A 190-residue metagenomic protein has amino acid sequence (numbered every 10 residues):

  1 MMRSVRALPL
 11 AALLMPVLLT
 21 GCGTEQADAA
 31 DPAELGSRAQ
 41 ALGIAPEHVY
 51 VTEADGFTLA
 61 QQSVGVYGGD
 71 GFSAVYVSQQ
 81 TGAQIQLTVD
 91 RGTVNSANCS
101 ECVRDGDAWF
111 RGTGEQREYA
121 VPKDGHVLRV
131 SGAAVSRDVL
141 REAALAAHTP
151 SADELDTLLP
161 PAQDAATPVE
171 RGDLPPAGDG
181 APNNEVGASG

Functional and structural regions predicted by a protein language model:
M1-A12: Bacterial N-terminal signal peptides that target proteins for export
V17-G21: C-terminal motif of bacterial Sec signal peptides marking the signal peptidase cleavage site
G23-Y67, L155-G190: N-terminal "mature-domain start" segment
D28-Q116: Short, solvent-exposed recognition patches
V103-G190: A short, solvent-exposed beta-edge/loop patch
